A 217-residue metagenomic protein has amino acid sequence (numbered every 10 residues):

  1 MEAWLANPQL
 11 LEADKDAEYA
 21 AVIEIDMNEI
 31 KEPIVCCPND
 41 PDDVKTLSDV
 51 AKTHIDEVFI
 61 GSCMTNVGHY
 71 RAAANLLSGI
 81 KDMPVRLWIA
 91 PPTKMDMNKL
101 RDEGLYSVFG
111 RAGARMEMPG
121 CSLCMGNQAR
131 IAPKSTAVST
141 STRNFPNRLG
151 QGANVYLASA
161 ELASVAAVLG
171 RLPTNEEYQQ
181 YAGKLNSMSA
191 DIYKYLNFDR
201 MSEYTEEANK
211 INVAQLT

Functional and structural regions predicted by a protein language model:
M1-T217: Fe-S-dependent hydro-lyases/dehydratases of central metabolism
